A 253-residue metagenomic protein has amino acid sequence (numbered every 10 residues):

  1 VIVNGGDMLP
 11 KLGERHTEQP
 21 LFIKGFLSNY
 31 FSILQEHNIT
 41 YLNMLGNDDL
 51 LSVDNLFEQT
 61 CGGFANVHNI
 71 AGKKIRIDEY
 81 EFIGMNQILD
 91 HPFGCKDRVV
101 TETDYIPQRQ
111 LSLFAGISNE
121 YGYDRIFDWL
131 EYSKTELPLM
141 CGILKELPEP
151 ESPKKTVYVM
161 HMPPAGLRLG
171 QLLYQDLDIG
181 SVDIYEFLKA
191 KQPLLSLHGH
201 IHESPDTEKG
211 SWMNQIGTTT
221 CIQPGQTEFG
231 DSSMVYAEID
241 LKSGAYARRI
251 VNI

Functional and structural regions predicted by a protein language model:
V1-I77: Core catalytic region of metal-dependent phosphoesterases/phosphodiesterases, especially metallo-beta-lactamase-like
I2, D7, G46, F82 (+4 more regions): Divalent metal-coordination and catalytic microenvironments
L9, G13-L27, E151-Q192: Active-site-proximal segments of metal-dependent phosphoesterases and phosphodiesterases across multiple
L9-G13, N43-N55, K74-R76, L89-F93 (+3 more regions): Active-site environment of divalent metal-dependent phosphoester hydrolases
Q19-F31, L130-E146, S181: Well-ordered, non-membrane alpha-helical segments in soluble/globular domains
Q35-Y41, Q192-L194, I216-T219: A short helix->loop->beta-strand "cap" motif at the edges of active sites that frequently abuts
I75-D78, V182-A190, S204-I253: Binuclear metal-dependent phosphoesterase catalytic core
Y80-Y174: Active-site-proximal loop/helix segment associated with metal-binding centers of metalloenzymes
